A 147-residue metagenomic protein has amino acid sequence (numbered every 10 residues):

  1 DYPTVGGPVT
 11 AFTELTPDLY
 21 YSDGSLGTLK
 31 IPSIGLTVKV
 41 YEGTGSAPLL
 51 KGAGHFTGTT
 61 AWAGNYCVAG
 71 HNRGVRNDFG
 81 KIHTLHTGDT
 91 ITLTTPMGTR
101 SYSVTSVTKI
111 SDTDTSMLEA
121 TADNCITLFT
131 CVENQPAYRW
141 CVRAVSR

Functional and structural regions predicted by a protein language model:
D1-R147: Solvent-exposed, non-transmembrane regions of membrane-associated and secreted proteins
